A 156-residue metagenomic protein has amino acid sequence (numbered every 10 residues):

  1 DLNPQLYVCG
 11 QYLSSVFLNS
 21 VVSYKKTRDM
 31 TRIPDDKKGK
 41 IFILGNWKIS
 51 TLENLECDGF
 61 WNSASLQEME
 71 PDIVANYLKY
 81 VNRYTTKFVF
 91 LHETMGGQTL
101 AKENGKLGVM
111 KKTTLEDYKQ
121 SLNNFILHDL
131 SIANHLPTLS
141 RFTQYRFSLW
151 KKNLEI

Functional and structural regions predicted by a protein language model:
D1-N3: Conserved acidic E/D residue at the C-terminus of a beta-strand in Rossmann-like folds
Q5, G10-K38, L44-L52, V89-I156: Class I (Rossmann-like) S-adenosyl-L-methionine-dependent methyltransferase catalytic domain, capturing the SAM-binding
G39-F42, C57-G59: Conserved active-site beta-strand-loop modules that form the wall/rim of enzyme catalytic pockets and either contain
S50, L66-E68: Short acidic, S/G/P-rich loop/turn micro-motifs used as interaction or catalytic elements
S50-F60: A short acidic, Gly/Pro-enriched loop at the edge of an enzyme's catalytic core that lines a small-molecule cofactor
W61-S65: A short beta-strand submotif of the Rossmann-like class I SAM-dependent methyltransferase core that lines
E68-V81: A short, conserved alpha-helix within the catalytic core of class I
R83-V89: Short glycine-dipeptide loop
